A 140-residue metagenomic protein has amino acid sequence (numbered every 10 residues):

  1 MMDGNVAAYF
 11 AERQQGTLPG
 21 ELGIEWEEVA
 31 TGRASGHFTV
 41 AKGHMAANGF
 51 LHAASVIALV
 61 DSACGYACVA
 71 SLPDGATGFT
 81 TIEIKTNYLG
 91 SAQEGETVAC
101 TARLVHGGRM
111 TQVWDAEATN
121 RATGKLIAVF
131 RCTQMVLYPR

Functional and structural regions predicted by a protein language model:
M1-R140: Terminal targeting signals and extreme-terminal segments of soluble enzymes
